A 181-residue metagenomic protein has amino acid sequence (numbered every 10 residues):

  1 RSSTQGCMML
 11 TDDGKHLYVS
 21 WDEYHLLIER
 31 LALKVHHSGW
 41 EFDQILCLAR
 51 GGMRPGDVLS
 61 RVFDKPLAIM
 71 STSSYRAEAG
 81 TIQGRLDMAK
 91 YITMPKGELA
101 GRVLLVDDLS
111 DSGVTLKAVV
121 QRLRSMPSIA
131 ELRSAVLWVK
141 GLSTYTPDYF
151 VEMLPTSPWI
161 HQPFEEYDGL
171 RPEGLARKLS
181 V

Functional and structural regions predicted by a protein language model:
R1-V181: PRPP-associated nucleotide enzymes
